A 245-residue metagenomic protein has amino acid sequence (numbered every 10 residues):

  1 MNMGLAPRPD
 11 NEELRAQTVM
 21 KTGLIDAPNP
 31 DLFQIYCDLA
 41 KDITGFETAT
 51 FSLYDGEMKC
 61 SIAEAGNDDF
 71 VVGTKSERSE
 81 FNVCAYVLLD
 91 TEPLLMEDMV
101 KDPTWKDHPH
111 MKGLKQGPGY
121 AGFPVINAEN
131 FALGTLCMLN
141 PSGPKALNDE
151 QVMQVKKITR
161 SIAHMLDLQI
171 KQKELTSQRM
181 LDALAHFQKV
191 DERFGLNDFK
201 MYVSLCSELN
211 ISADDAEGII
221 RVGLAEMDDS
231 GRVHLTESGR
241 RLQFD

Functional and structural regions predicted by a protein language model:
M1-D31: Signal-transmission linkers at sensory-effector interfaces
D26-S61, S207-H234: Helix-loop-beta substructure at the N-terminus of cytosolic sensory domains that couple signal/ligand detection
T50, Y54-C60, D69-P118: Regulatory sensory and allosteric helical modules in signal-transduction proteins and certain transcription factors
P118-N127: A short, aliphatic-rich beta-strand micro-motif
F131-N140: Sensory beta-strand/linker motifs that couple input domains to effectors
N140-K156, Q169: Regulatory loop-to-helix N-cap segments in sensory/regulatory domains that couple ligand/signal detection
K156-A163: Allosteric cytosolic regulatory segments
I170-D245: Signal-transducing coiled-coil/dimerization helices and immediately adjacent hinge/linker segments that couple sensory
